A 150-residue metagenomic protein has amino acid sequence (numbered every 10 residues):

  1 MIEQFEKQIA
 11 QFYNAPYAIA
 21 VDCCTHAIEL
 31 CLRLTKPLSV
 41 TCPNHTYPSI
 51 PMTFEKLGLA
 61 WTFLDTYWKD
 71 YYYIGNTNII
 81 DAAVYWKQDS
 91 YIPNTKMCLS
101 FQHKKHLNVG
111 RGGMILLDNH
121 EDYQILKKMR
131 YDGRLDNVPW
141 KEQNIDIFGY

Functional and structural regions predicted by a protein language model:
M1-K7, Y67: A structural motif shared across PLP-dependent enzymes of the aminotransferase-like
Q4, H26, P48-S49, E121: Short alpha-helical
K7-C31, C42-H45: Short loop-beta-helix segment that forms the pyridoxal 5′-phosphate
N14-P16, P37, N119: Short, well-ordered coil loops that connect the C-terminus of an alpha-helix to the N-terminus of a beta-strand
V21, L64, F101: Hydrophobic residues at beta-strand termini and immediately following loops that shape nucleotide-binding pockets
L32-D89: PLP-dependent aminotransferase-like
W86-Q88, K96-Y150: Active-site region of PLP-dependent enzymes
